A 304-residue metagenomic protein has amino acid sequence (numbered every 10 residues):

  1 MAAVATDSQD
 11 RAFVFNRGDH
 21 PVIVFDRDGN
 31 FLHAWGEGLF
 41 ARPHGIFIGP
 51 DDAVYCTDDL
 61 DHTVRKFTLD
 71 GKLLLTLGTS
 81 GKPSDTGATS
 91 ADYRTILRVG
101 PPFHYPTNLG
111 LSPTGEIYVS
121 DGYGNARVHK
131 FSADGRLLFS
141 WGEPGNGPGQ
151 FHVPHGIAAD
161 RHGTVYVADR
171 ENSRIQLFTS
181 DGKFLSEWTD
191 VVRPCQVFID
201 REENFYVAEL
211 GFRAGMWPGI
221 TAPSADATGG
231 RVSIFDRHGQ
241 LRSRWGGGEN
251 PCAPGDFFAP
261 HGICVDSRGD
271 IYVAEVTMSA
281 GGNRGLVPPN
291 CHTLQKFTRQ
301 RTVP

Functional and structural regions predicted by a protein language model:
M1-P304: Eukaryotic scaffold repeat domains enriched in small/polar residues
